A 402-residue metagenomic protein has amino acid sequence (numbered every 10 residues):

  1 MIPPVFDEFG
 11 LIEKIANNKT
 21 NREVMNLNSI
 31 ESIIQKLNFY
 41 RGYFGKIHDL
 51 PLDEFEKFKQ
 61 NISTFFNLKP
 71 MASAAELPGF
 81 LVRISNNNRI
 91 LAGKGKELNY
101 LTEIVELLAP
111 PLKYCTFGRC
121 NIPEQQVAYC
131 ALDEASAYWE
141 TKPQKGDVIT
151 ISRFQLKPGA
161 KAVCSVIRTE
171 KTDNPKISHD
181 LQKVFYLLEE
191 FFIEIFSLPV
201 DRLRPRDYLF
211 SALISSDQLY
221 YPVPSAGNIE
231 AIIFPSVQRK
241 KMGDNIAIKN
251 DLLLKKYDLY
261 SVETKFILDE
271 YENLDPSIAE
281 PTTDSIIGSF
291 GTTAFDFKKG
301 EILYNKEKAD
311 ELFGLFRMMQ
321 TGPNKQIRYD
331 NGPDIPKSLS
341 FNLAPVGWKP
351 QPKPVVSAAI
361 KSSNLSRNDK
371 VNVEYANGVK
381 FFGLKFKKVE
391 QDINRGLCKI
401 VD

Functional and structural regions predicted by a protein language model:
M1-P78, R83-I90, I104-L112, Q144 (+1 more regions): Active-site and NAD+-binding cores of ADP-ribose-processing enzymes
A74-G79, I122-P123, S366: Short, surface-exposed loop/turn motifs at beta-strand boundaries within globular domains
E97-N99: Core solenoid repeat modules with strong leucine/isoleucine-rich periodicity, prominently canonical LRR arrays but also
P111-Q155, I233-F234, F382: Extended catalytic/binding region for NAD+/ADP-ribose chemistry, centered on the ART fold
C115, C120, C130, C164 (+2 more regions): Generic recognition of cysteine residues
A128, H179, K183, A376-K380: Generic amphipathic alpha-helical segments used as scaffolds and interaction surfaces in large, multi-domain proteins
S136, K241-M242, Q391: Eukaryotic short linear interaction motifs
Q351-D402: Terminal and domain-boundary regions
